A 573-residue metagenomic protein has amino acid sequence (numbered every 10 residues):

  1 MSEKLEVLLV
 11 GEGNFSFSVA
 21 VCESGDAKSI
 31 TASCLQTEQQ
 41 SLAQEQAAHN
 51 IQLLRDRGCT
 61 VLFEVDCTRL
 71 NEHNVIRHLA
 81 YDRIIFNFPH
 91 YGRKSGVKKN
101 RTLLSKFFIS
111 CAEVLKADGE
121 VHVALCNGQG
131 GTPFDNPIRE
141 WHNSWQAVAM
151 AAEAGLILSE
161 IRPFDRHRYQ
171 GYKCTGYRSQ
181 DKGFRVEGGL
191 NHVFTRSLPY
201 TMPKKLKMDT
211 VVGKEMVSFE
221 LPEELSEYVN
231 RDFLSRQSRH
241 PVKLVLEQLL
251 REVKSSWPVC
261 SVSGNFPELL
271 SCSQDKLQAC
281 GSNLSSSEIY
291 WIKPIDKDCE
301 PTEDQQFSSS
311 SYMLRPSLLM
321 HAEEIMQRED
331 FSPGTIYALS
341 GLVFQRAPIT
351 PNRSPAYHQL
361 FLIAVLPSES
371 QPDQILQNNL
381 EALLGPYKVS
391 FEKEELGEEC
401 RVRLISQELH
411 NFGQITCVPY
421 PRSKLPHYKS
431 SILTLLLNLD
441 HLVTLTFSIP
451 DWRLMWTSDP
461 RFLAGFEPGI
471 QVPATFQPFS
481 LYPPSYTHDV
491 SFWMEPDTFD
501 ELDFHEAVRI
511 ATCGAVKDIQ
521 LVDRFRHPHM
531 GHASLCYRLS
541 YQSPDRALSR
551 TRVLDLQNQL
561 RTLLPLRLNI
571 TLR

Functional and structural regions predicted by a protein language model:
M1-Q36: Conserved class I S-adenosyl-L-methionine
Q40-R77: S-adenosyl-L-methionine
N71-T102: A short SAM/SAH-binding and catalytic strip from SAM-dependent methyltransferases
K98-D118: A short glycine-rich, Lys/Arg-flanked "PGG" loop and its adjoining helix->strand segment in the class I
A117-N127: Conserved beta-strand signature within the Rossmann-like core of class I S-adenosyl-L-methionine
Q129-L206: Class I S-adenosyl-L-methionine
L206-Q359, I363-V365, N411-L436, T444 (+2 more regions): Class II aminoacyl-tRNA synthetase-like tRNA-binding/catalytic domains
P386, E392-R573: A carboxyl-terminal module marker
